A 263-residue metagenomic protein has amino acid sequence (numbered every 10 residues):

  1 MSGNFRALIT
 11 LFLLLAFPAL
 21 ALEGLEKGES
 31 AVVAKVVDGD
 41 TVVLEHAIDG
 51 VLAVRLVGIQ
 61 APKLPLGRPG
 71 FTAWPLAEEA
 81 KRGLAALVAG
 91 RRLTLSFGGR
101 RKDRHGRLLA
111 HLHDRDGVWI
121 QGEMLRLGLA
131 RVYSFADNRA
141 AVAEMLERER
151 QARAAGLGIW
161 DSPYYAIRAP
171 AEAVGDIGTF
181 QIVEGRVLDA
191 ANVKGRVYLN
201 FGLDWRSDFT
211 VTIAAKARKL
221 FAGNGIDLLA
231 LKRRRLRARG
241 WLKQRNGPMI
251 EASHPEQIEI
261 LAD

Functional and structural regions predicted by a protein language model:
S2-R6, P18-D263: Small beta-barrel nucleic-acid-binding modules, primarily SNase/OB-fold domains and secondarily Tudor-like barrels
I9-L14: Hydrophobic helical h-region of N-terminal Sec-dependent signal peptides in bacterial secretory/periplasmic proteins
